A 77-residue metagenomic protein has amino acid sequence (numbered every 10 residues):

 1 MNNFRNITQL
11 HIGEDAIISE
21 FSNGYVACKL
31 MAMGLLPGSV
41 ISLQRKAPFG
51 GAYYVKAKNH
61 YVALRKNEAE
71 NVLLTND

Functional and structural regions predicted by a protein language model:
N3, Y25-K29: Short alpha-helix capping/helix-loop boundary micro-motifs
S22-N23, R45-G50, Y61-V62: Short, charged beta-turn/beta-strand-edge "cap" motif at the junction between a beta-strand and an adjacent loop
C28, P48-V55: Short, Lys/Arg- and Gly-enriched loop/turn segments at beta-strand edges
M33-G34, Y54-L64: Short, compositionally biased
Y53, E70-D77: Glycine- and charge-enriched low-complexity intrinsically disordered segments
